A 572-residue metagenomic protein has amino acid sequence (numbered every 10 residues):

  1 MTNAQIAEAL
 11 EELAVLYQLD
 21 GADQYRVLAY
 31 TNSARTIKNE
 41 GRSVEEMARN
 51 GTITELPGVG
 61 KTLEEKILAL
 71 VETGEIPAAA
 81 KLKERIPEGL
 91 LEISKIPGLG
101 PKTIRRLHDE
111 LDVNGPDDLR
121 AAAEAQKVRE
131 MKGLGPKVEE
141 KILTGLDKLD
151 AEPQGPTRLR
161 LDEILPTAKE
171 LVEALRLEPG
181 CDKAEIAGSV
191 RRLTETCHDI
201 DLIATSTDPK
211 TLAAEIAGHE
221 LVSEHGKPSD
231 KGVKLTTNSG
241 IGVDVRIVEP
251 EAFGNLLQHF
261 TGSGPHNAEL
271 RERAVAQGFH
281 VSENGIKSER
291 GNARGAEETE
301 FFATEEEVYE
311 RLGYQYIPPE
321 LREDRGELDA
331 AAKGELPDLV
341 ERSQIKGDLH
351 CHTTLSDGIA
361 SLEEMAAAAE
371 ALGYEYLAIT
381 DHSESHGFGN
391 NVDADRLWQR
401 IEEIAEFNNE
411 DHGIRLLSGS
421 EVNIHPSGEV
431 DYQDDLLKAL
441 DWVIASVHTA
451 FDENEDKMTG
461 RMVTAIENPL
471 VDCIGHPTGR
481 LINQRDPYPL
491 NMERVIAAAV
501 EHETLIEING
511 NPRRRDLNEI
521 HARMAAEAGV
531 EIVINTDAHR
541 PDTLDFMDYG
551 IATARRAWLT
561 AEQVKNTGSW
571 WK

Functional and structural regions predicted by a protein language model:
M1-A22: Charged, compositionally biased N-terminal leader segments and the immediate start of the first structured element
N3-I6, D23-R26, R160, I164 (+7 more regions): Generic structural signal for well-ordered, non-membrane alpha-helical segments in soluble metabolic enzymes
A14, Q24-V233, G254-N255, V275-E289 (+3 more regions): Accessory alpha-helical DNA-binding modules that contact the DNA backbone or grooves
L19-A22, V113, F279, Y374 (+1 more regions): Helix N-cap/coil-helix junction residues
L161, T354-L355: Short acidic-aromatic active-site loops that bind/stabilize oxyanions
A184-I186, G347-C351, E421: Two-metal-ion RNase H-like nuclease active-site motif
L193-V275, E283, K287-T353, I359-G373 (+3 more regions): Charged catalytic cores and adjacent phosphate/nucleic-acid-binding surfaces used for phosphate/nucleic-acid chemistry
A378-I379, S420-E421: Core AdoMet radical
